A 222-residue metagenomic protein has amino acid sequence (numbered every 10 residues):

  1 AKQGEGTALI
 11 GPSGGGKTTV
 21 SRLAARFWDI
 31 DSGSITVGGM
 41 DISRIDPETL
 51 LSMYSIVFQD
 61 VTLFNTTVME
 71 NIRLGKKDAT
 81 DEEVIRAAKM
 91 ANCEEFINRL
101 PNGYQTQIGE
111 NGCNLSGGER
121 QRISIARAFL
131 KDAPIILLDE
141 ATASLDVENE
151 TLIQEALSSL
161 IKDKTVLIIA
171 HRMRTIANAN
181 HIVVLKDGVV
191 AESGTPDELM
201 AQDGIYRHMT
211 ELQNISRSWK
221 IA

Functional and structural regions predicted by a protein language model:
A1-A222: ABC-type nucleotide-binding domain
